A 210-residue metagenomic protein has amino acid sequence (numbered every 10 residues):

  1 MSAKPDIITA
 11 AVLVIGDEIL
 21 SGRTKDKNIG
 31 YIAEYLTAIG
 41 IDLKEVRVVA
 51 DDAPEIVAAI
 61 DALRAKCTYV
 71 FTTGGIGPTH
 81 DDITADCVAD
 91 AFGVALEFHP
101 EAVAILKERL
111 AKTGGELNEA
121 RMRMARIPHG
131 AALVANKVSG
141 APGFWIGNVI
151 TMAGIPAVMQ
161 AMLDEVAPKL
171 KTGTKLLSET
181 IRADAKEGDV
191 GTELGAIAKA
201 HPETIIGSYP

Functional and structural regions predicted by a protein language model:
M1-V12: N-terminal amphipathic/basic leader segments beginning at the initiator methionine
I7, G30-I83, A89-D90, A111: N-terminal small/polar loop signature for handling phosphorylated ligands or for N-terminal nucleophile
L13-V14, T72-G75, M152-A153, Y209: Short beta-strand segments
D17-E18, G75-P78, P156-V158: Short glycine-rich anion-binding loops that position phosphate/pyrophosphate groups of nucleotides and phosphorylated
I19-I29: Glycine- and acidic-residue-enriched helix-capping/strand-helix junction motifs
T37, I41-D42, V48-D51, A65 (+8 more regions): Generic secondary-structure signature for well-ordered alpha-helical cores
E55-A58, D82-G173: Proline/glycine-rich low-complexity loops and linkers
N148-P210: An accessory alpha-helical subdomain
